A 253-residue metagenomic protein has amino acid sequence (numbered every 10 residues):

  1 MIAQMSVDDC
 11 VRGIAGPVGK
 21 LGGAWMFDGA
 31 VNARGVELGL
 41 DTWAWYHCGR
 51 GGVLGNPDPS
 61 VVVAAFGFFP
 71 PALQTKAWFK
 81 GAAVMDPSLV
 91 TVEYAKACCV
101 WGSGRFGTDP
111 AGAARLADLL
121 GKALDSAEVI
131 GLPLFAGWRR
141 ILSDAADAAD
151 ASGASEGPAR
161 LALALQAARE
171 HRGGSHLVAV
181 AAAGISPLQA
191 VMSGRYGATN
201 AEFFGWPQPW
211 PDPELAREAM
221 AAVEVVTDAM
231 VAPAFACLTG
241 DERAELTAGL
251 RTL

Functional and structural regions predicted by a protein language model:
M1-P213, A229: Phosphate/adenylate-binding glycine loop and adjacent helical scaffold
R139-I141, A145, G153, P233-L253: Terminal interaction helix/tail motif
G194-R195, M220-V223: Amphipathic, charged-and-aliphatic alpha-helical interface segments that function as noncatalytic docking
A222, V226-P233: Short, solvent-exposed amphipathic helices
